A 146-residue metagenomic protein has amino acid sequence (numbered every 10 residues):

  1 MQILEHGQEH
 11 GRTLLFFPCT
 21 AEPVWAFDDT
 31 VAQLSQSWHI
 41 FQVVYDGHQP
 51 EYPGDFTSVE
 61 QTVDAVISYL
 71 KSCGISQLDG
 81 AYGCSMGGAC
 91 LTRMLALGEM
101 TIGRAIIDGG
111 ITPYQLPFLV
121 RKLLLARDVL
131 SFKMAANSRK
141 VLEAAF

Functional and structural regions predicted by a protein language model:
L4-P50: Conserved HGGG/HGGXW glycine-rich cap/lid loop of the alpha/beta-hydrolase fold
T13, H39, G80, I102-R104: Structural signature of beta-strand start/N-cap positions in the alpha/beta core of ABC transporter nucleotide-binding
F27-D28, E51-F56, L116-F118: Conserved catalytic-core motifs of eukaryotic protein kinase domains, centered on the activation segment
D29, R93-L97: Active-site signature of alpha/beta-hydrolase-fold catalytic machinery across serine- and Asp/Cys-nucleophile hydrolases
F41-Y82: Active-site loop/oxyanion-hole signature of alpha/beta-hydrolase fold enzymes
G83-L91: Gly/Ala-rich beta-loop-alpha elbow adjacent to hydrolase catalytic centers
A96, I102-K133: Flexible "cap/lid" loop of the alpha/beta hydrolase fold
A136-F146: Helix-loop "lid/cap" segments that line or gate small-molecule binding pockets
